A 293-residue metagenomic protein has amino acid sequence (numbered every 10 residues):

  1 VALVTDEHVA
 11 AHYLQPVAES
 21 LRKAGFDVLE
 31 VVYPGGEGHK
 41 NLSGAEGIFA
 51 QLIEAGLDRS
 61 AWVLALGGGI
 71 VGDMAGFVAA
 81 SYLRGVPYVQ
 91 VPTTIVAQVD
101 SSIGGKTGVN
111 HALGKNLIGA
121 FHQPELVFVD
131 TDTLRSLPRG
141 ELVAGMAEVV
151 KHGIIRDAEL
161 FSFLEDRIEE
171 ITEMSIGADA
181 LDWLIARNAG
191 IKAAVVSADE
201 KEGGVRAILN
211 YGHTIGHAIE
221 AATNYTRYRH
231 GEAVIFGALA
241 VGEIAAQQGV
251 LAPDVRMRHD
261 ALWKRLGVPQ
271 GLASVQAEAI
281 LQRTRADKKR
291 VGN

Functional and structural regions predicted by a protein language model:
V1-W62: ATP/NTP phosphate-donor binding region
A2-D6, A147-V150, V250-N293: C-terminal charged capping/lid subdomain of soluble metabolic enzymes
L3, N41, P92, D130 (+2 more regions): Residue-level signal for inorganic ion chemistry
H12, I70-F77, Q98-V99, H217-A218: Short glycine/serine/threonine-rich phosphate/pyrophosphate-binding segments that cradle anionic phosphate groups
V63-L66, I70-R84: A generic, well-ordered mixed alpha/beta core segment in the N-terminal half of proteins
F77-E169: A glycine/threonine-rich phosphate-anchoring loop and its flanking beta-alpha core in nucleotide/phosphate-binding
I168-R227: Oxyanion-binding "anion nests"
T214-R258: Internal helical hairpin/lid segments
